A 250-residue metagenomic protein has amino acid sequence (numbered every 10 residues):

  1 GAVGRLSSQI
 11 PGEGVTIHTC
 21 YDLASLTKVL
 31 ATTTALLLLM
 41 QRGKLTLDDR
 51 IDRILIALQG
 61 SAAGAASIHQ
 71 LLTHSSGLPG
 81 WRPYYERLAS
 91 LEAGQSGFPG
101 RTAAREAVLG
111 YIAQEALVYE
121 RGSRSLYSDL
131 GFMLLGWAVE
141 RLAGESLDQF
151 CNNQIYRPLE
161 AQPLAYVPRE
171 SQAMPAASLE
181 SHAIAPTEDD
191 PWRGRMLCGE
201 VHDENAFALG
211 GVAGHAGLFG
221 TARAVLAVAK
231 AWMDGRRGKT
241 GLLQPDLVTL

Functional and structural regions predicted by a protein language model:
G1-L23, K44, G110, D203: Short, conserved catalytic-motif segment at the N-terminal edge
A2, G14, D22, R50-I54 (+3 more regions): Conserved beta-strand positions that form and line the central face of beta-propeller blades
V3-S8, S61-L250: Short, surface-exposed loop or secondary-structure junction motifs that flank catalytic or metal-binding residues
T19-S25, L126, L218: Hydrophobic transmembrane-helix microenvironments that flank and shape a buried ionizable site
D22, R50, I54-A57, S67 (+2 more regions): Amphipathic alpha-helical recognition patches that constitute DNA-binding helices
D22-D48, F132-E140, V225-V228: Active-site SXXK
T46-S61, R157-L159: Short, glycine/proline-biased beta-turn/loop segments that scaffold the active-site neighborhood
